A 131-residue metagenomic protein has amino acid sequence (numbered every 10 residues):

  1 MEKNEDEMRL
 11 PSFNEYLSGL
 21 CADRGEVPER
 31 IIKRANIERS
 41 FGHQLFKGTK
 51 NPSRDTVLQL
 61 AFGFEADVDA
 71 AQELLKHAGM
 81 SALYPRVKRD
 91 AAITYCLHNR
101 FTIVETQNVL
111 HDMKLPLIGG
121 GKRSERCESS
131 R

Functional and structural regions predicted by a protein language model:
M1-E29, T106-R123, S130-R131: A short, Lys/Arg-rich alpha-helix, primarily the initiator
L17, I31-I32, G42-L45: Conserved hydrophobic/aromatic packing and binding residues within compact polymer-binding modules
C21, I32, A61: The alpha-helix within a helix-turn-helix
E29, S40, D69: Key DNA-contact positions within bacterial/archaeal DNA-binding proteins
N36-P52, H77-G79: Recognition helix of helix-turn-helix/homeodomain-like DNA-binding domains that insert into the DNA major groove
T49-G63: Short, basic-rich loop-to-helix N-cap that marks the start of a DNA-contacting helix
A66-A82: Short C-terminal boundary/hinge segments that cap the last helix of small helical domains
A78-R131: Helix-turn-helix/homeodomain-like alpha-helical modules used for DNA recognition and transcription-factor dimerization
